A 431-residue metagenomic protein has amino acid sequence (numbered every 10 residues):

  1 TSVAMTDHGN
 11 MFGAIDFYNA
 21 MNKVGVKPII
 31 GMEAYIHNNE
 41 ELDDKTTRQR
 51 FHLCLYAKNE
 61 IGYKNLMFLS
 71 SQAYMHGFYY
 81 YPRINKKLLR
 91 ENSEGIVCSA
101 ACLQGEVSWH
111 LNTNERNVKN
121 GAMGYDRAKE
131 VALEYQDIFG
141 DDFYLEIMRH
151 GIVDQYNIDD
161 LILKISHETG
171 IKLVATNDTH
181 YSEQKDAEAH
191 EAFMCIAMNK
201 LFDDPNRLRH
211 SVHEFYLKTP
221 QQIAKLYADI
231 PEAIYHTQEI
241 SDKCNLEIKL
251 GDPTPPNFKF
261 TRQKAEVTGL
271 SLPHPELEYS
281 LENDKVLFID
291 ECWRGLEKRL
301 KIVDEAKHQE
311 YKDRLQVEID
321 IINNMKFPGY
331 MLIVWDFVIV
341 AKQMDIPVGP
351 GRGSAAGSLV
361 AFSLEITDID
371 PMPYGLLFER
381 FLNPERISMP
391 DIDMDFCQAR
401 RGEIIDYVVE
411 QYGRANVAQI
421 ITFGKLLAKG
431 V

Functional and structural regions predicted by a protein language model:
T1-V431: Phosphodiester-processing cores and adjacent nucleic acid-binding clamps
